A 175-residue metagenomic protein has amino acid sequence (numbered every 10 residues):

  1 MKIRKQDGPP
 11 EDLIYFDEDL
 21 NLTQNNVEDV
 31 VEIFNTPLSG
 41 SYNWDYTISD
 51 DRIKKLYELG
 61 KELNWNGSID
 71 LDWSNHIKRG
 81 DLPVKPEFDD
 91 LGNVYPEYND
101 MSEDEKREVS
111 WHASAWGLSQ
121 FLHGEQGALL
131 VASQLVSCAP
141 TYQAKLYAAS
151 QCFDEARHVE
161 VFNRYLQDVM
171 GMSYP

Functional and structural regions predicted by a protein language model:
M1-S133, S137-Q143, M172: Terminal targeting/low-complexity segments that flank the catalytic cores of oxidoreductases
A128-P175: Long, hydrophobic, well-ordered secondary-structure blocks that form the structural core and pocket-lining surfaces
